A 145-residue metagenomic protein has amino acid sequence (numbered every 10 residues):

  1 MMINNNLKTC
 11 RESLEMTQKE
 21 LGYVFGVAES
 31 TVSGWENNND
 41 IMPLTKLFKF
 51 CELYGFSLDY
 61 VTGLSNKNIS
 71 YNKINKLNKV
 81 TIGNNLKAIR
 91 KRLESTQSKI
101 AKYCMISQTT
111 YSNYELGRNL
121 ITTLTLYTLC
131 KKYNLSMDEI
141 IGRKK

Functional and structural regions predicted by a protein language model:
M1-S13, I69-R92: A short, Lys/Arg-rich alpha-helix, primarily the initiator
M2, S13, V27-P43, N113 (+1 more regions): A cross-kingdom feature marking solvent-exposed beta-strand/loop segments within repeated, beta-rich binding/scaffold
L7, M42-L44, L86-I89, L93 (+2 more regions): Short, structured motif recognition centered on aromatic/hydrophobic residues
E12, Y23, E52, K91 (+2 more regions): Alpha-helical residues within the helix-turn-helix
E15-G34, E94-S112: Short alpha-helical DNA-recognition segment
T45-Y60, L124-E139: DNA major-groove recognition helix of helix-turn-helix/homeodomain DNA-binding modules
Y60-S70, E139-K145: Short amphipathic recognition helices of helix-turn-helix/homeodomain-type DNA-binding modules
